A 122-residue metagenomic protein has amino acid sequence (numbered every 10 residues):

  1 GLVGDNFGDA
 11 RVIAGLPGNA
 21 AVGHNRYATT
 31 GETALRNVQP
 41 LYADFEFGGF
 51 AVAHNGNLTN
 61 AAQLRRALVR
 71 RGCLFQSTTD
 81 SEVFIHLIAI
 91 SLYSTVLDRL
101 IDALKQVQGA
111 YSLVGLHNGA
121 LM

Functional and structural regions predicted by a protein language model:
G1-M122: Conserved short alpha-helical segments that host acidic/polar catalytic motifs at enzyme active sites
